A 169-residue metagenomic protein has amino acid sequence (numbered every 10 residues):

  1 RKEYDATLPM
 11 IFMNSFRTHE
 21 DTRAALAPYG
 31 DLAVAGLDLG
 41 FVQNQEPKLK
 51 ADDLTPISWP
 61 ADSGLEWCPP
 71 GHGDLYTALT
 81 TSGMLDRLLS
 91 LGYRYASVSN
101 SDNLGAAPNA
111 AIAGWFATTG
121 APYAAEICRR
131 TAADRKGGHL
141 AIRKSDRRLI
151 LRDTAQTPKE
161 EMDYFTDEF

Functional and structural regions predicted by a protein language model:
R1-F169: Domain-scale recognition of functional cores that engage charged ligands
